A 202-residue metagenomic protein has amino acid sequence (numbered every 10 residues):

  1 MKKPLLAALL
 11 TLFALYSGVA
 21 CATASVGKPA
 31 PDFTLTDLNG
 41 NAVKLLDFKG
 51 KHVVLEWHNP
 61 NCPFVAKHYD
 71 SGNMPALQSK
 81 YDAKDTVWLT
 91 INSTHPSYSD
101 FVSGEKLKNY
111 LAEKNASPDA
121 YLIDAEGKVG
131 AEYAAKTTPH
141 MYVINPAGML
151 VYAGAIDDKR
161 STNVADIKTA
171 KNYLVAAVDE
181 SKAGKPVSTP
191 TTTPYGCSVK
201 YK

Functional and structural regions predicted by a protein language model:
M1-A8: Bacterial N-terminal signal peptides that target proteins for export
S17-V19: N-terminal signal peptide c-region/cleavage motif recognized by signal peptidases
C21-L45: N-terminal "domain-start" segment that seeds a small globular fold
L45-A66, V178: Short active-site neighborhood of thiol/selenol oxidoreductases, capturing the structured segment around
G50-V53, A83-W88, A116-D119, P146-M149: Loop/turn elements at helix/coil->beta-strand transitions in domains of secreted/extracellular proteins
A66-K114, A125-E132: Structural microenvironment flanking redox-active thiols in thiol-disulfide oxidoreductases
K108-N145, L150-V151: Short, internal strand/loop/helix patches that form the active-site neighborhood or redox-interaction surface
V143-K202: Thiol-/selenol-based redox modules, centered on thioredoxin-like and closely related oxidoreductase domains
